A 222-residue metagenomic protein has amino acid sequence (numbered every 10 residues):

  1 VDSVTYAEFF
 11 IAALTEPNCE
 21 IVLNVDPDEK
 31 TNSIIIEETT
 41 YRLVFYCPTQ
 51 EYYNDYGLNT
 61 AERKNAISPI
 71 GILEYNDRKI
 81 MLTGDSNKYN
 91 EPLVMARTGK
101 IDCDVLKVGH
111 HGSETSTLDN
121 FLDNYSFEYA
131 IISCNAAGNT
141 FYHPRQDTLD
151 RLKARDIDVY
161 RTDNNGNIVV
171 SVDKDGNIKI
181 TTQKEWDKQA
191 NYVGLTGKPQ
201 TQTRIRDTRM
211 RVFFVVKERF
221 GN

Functional and structural regions predicted by a protein language model:
V1-N222: Non-globular, low-confidence helical/coil segments that flank catalytic cores
